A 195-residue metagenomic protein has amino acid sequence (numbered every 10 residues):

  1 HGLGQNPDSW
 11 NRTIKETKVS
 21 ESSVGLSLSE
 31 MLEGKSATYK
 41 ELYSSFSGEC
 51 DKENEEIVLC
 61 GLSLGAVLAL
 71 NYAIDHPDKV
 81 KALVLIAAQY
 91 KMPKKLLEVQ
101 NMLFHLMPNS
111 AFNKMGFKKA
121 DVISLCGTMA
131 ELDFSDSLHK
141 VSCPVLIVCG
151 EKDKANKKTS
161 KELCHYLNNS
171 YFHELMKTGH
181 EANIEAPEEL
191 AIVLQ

Functional and structural regions predicted by a protein language model:
H1-E33: Conserved HGGG/HGGXW glycine-rich cap/lid loop of the alpha/beta-hydrolase fold
K40-I57: Conserved acidic catalytic loop of the alpha/beta-hydrolase fold
G61-A69: Gly/Ala-rich beta-loop-alpha elbow adjacent to hydrolase catalytic centers
L70-D75, V80-S110: Flexible "cap/lid" loop of the alpha/beta hydrolase fold
S110-F134, K152: Hydrophobic, aromatic-rich cap/lid helix
K140-V141, I147-C149: Short beta-strand/loop motif that positions the catalytic acidic residue of the alpha/beta-hydrolase fold
K154-S160: Conserved alpha/beta-hydrolase "acid-adjacent" motif
T178-P187: Catalytic histidine-centered segment of alpha/beta-hydrolase-like enzymes
